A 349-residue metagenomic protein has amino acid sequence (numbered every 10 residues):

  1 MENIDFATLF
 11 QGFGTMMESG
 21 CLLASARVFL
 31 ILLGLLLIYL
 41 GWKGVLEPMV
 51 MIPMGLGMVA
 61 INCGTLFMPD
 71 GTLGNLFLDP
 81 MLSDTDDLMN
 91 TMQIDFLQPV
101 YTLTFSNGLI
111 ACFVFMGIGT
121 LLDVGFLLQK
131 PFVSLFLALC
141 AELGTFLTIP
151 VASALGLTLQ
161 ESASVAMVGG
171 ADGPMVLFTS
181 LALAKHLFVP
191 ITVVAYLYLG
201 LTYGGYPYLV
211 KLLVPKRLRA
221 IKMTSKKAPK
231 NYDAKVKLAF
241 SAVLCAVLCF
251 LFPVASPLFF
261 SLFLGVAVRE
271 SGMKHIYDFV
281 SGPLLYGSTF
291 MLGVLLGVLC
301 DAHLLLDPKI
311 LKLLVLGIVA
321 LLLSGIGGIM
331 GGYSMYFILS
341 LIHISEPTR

Functional and structural regions predicted by a protein language model:
M1-P80, M92: N-terminal alpha-helical transmembrane segments of multi-pass membrane transport and channel/translocase proteins
A24, V124-I149, Y196, H303-I329: Entry/N-cap segments of selected transmembrane alpha helices and their immediately preceding amphipathic helices
K43-M51, V100-Y101, L122-L135, K274-P283 (+2 more regions): Interfacial helix-loop-helix linkers and transmembrane-helix boundary segments in multi-pass membrane proteins
L127-L143, L147, L159-G205: Membrane-core helix-loop-helix motifs of multi-pass transport proteins
P150-L159, P190-M223, G327-L341: Juxtamembrane and boundary regions of transmembrane helices in multi-pass small-molecule transporters and channels
Y196-M273: Membrane-embedded hairpin module used as a gating/binding unit in multi-pass transport and secretion proteins
L244-G332: Transmembrane helical segments that form the transport core of multi-pass membrane transport proteins
S340-T348: Residue-level detector of conserved catalytic or cofactor/ligand-binding positions in enzyme active sites
